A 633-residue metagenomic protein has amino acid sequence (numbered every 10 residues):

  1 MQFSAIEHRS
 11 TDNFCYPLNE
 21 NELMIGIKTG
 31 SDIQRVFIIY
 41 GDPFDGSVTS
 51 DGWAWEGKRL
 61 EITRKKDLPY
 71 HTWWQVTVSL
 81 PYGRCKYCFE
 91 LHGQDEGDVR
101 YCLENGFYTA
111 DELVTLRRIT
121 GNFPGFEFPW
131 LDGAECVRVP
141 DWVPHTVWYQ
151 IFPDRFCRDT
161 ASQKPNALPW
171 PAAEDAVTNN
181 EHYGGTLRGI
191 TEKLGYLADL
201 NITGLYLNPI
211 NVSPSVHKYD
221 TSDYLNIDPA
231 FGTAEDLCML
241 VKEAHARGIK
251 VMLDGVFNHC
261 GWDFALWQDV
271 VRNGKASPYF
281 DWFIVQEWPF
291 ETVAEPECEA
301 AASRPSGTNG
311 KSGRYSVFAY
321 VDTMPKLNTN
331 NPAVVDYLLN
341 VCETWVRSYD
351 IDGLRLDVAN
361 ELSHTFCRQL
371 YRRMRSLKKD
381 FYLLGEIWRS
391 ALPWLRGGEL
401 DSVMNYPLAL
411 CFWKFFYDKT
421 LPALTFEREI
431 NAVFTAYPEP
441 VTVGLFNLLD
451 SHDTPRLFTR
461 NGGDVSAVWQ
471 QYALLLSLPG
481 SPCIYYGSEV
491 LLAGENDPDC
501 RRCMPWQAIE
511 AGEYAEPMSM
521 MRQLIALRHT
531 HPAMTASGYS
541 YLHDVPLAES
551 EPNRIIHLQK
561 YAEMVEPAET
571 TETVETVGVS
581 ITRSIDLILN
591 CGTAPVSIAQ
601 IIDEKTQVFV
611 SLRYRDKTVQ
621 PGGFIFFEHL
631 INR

Functional and structural regions predicted by a protein language model:
M1-I33, L116-A134, V139-D141: Non-catalytic, glycine-rich low-complexity segments
S31-G83, H92-L113: Aromatic-rich carbohydrate-binding modules that target alpha-glucans
T146-W148, F152-T203, I210-E343, R347-S348 (+3 more regions): Substrate-binding/active-site clefts of carbohydrate-active enzymes
V147-Y149, L205-L207, V251-L253, L354 (+4 more regions): Hydrophobic faces of well-ordered beta-strands that scaffold small-molecule active sites in alpha/beta enzyme cores
D154, L395-V403, F446-D450, P455-D464 (+1 more regions): Aromatic/acidic polysaccharide-binding cleft in carbohydrate-active enzymes
V241-I249, H259, F264-G274, E343 (+6 more regions): Active-site-proximal helices and loops of the catalytic beta/alpha 8
N431-A436, Y485-Y486, L492-E495, C500-I585 (+1 more regions): Glycan-recognition and catalytic regions of carbohydrate-active enzymes
V577, C591-R633: C-terminal beta-sandwich/jelly-roll accessory domains of carbohydrate-active enzymes
